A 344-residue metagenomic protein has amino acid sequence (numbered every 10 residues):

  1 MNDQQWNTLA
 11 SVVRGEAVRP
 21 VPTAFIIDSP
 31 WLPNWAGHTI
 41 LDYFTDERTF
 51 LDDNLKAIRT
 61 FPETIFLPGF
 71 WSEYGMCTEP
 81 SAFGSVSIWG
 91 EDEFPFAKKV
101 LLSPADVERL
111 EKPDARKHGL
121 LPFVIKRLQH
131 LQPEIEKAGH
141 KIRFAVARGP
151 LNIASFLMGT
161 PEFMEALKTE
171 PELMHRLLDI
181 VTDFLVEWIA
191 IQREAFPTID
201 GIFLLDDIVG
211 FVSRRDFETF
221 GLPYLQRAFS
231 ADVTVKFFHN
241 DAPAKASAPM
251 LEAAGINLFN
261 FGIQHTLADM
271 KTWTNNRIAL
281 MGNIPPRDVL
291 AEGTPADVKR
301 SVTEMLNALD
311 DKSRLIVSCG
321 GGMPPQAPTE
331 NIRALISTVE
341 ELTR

Functional and structural regions predicted by a protein language model:
M1-L32, G37-Y43, I65-P68, E111-R344: Active-site loop segments of alpha/beta catalytic cores
A36-M76: Segments that shape or occlude catalytic/ligand-binding pockets
W71-P113: A contiguous, low-structure linker/loop signature
